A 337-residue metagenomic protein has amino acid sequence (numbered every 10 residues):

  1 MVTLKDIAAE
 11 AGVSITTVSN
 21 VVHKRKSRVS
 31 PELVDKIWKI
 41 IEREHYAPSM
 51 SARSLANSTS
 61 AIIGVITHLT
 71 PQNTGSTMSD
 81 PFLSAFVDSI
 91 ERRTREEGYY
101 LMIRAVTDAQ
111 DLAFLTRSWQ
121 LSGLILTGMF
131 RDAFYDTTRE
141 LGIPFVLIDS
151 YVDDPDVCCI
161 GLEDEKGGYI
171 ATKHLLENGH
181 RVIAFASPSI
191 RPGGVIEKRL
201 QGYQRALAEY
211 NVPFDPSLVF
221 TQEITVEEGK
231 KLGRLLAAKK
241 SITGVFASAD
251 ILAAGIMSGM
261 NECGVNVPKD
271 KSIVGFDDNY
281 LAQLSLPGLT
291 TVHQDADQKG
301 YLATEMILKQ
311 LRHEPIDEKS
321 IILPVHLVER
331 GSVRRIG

Functional and structural regions predicted by a protein language model:
M1-A61: N-terminal helix-turn-helix DNA-binding module of bacterial transcription factors
V2, S58, I62-K173, L232-A237 (+3 more regions): Alpha-helical recognition/docking segments in bacterial nutrient-uptake and carbohydrate-utilization systems
A47, T127, N178, S248-A249 (+1 more regions): Replace "coordinates the UDP/GDP/TDP-sugar" with "coordinates nucleotide-activated sugar donors
G64-I66, A184, F246, V274: Short, well-ordered beta-strand segments
Q72-L83, Y100-L112, I160-I170, A186-L232 (+4 more regions): Hinge/beta->alpha junction and helix N-cap segments in small-molecule ligand-binding domains
V182, F214-L218, V267-S272: Short acidic capping loops at alpha-helix termini that bridge into adjacent secondary structure
R234-G337: Flexible loop/turn connectors
